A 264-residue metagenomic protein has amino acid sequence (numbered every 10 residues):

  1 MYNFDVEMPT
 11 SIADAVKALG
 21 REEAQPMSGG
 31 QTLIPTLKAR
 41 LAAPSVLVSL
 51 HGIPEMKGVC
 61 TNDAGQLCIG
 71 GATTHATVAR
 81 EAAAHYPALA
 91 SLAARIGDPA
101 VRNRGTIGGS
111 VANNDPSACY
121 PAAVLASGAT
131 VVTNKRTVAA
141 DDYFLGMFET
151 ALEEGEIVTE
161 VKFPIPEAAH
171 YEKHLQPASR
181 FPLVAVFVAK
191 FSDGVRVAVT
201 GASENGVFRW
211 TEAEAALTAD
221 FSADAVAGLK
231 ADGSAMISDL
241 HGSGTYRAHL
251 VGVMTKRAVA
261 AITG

Functional and structural regions predicted by a protein language model:
M1-G264: C-terminal structural segment of proteins
